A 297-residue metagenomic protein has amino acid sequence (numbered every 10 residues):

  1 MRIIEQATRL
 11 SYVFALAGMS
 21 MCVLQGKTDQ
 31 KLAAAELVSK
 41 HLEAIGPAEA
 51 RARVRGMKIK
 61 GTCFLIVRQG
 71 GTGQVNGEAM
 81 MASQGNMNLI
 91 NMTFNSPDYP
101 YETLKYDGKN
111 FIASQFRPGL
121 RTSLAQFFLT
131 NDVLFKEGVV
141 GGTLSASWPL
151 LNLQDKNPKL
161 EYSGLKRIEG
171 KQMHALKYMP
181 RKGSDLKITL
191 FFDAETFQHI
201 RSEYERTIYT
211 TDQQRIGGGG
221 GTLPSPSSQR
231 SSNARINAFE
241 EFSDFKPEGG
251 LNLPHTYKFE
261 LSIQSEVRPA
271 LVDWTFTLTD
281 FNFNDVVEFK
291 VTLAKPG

Functional and structural regions predicted by a protein language model:
M1-F14: Bacterial N-terminal signal peptides that target proteins for export
G18-K31: Bacterial Sec-dependent signal peptides at the C-terminal "C-region" and cleavage site
K31, L37-A44, G142-L150: Short, non-transmembrane alpha-helical segments in secretory-pathway proteins
E36-R121, D155-G164: N-terminal mature ectodomain segment of secretory-pathway/periplasmic proteins
Q69-G71, G142, G183-L186: Solvent-exposed loop/turn segments connecting transmembrane beta-strands in outer-membrane beta-barrel proteins
I112-A146: Acidic/charged, solvent-exposed loop-and-adjacent secondary-structure segments enriched in E/D, K/R, S/T, and G/P
E137-M179, H199-I200: Short, conserved active-site entrance elements at the starts or edges of catalytic domains
L165-A294: Gly/Pro-enriched, hydrophobic low-complexity segments that function as extracytoplasmic propeptides/linkers
